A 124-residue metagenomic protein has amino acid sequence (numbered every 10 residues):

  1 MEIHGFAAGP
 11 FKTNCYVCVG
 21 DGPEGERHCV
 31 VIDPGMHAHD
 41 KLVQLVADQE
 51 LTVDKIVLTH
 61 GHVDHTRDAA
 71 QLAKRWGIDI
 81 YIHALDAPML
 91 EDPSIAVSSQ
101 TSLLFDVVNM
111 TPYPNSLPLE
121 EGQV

Functional and structural regions predicted by a protein language model:
M1-Q49: Conserved beta-strand hairpin/beta-sheet module of binuclear metal-dependent hydrolase folds, prominently
H37-V124: Active-site HxH/HxHxD metal-binding segment of metal-dependent hydrolases
